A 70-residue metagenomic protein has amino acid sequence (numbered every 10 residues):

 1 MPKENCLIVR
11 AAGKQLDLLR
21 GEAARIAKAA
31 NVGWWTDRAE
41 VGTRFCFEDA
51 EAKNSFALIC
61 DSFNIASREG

Functional and structural regions predicted by a protein language model:
M1-G13: Short glycine-/aliphatic-rich beta-strand segments at the starts of folded cytosolic domains
L7-R10, V41-E48: Short cationic amphipathic helices and targeting signals
A12, S67-G70: Terminal and domain-boundary regions
A12-G33: Short amphipathic alpha-helix segments
G13-Q15, C46-N54: Helix N-cap motif at beta-to-alpha junctions
A27-N31, C60-R68: A common structural junction motif
G33-E40: RNA-recognition motif
A52-S62: Charge-rich, low-aromatic oligomerization/scaffolding segments with amphipathic character
